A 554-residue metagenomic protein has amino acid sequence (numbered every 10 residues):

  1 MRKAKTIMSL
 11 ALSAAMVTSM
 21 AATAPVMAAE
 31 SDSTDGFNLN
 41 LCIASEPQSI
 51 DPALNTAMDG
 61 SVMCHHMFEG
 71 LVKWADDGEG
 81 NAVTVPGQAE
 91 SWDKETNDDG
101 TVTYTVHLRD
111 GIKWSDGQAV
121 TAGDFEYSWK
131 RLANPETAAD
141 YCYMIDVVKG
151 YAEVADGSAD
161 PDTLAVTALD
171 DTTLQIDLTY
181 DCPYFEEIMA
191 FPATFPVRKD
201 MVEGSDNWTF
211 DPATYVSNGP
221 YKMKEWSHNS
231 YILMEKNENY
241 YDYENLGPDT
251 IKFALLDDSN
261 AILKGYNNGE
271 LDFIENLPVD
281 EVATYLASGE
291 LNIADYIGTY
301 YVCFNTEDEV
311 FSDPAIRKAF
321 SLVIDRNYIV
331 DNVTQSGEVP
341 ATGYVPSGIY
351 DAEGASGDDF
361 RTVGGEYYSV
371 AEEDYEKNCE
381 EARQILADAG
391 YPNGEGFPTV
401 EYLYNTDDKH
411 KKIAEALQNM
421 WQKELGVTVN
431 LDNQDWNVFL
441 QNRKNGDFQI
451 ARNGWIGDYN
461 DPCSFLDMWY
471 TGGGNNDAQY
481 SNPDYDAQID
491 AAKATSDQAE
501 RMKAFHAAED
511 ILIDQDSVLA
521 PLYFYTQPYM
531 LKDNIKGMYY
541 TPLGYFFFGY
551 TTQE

Functional and structural regions predicted by a protein language model:
C42-N97, V216: N-terminal lobe/hinge region of extracytoplasmic solute-binding protein
T56, E90-Y143, Q175, V310-S312: Aromatic- and charge-enriched surface segment that lines or borders ligand/interaction sites
A75-E79, P161-T163, L178-L246, T250 (+2 more regions): Gly/Pro-rich hinge or "lid" segments in bacterial periplasmic/extracellular proteins
D124-E126, T137-D200: Surface-exposed binding/hinge segments that line and control ligand-binding clefts or catalytic entry sites
S205, E238-T284: Ligand-site clamp/hinge motif
H228, E372-C379, R383-G457, F524-Q527: Ligand/substrate-recognition segments at binding pockets and active sites
V323-S356, D408-Q418, Q441-E554: Detector for C-terminal structural segments
P340-D388, D407-K411: Structural transition elements
